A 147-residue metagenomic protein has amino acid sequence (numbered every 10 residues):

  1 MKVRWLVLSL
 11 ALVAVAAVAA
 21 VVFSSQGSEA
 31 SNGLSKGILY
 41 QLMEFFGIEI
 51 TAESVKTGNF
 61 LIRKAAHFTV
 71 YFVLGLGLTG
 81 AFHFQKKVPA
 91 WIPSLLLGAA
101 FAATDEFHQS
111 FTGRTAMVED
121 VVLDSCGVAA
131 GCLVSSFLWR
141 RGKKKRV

Functional and structural regions predicted by a protein language model:
M1-T112, V118, S125, A129-V147: Bulky hydrophobic segments
